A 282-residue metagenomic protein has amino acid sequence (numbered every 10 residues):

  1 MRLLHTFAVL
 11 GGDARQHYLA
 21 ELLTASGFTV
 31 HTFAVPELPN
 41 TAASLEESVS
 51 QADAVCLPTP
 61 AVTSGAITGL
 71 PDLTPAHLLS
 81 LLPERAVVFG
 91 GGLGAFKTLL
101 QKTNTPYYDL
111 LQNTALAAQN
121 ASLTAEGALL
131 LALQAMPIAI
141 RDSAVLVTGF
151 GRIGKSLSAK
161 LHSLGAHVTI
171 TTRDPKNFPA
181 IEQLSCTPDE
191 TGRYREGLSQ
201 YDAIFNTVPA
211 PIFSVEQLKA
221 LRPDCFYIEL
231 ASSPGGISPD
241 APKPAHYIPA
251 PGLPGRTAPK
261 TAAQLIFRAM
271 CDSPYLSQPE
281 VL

Functional and structural regions predicted by a protein language model:
M1-L99, Y107, A269, S273-L276 (+1 more regions): N-terminal ligand-binding/catalytic initiation module
M1-R2, E46, L129-R141: A short, basic/flexible loop-to-alpha-helix module at the beginning of a structural domain
F7-Y18, L23, R141-H162: Glycine-rich adenosine-cofactor-binding loop
A14, E37, P175-K176, S232-P234: Helix N-cap at the beta1-alpha1 junction of Rossmann-like dinucleotide-binding domains, i.e., the first residues
S26-N40, L164-L184: NAD(P)-binding Rossmann-fold cofactor-contacting core
P60-S64, T74-R85, L184-G255: Rossmann-like adenosine-cofactor binding region
G91-D109, L230-Y275: Rossmann-fold NAD(P)-binding glycine/threonine-rich loop
T114-L133: A glycine-rich, Thr/Ser-enriched phosphate-binding loop motif common to dinucleotide/cofactor-binding enzymes
